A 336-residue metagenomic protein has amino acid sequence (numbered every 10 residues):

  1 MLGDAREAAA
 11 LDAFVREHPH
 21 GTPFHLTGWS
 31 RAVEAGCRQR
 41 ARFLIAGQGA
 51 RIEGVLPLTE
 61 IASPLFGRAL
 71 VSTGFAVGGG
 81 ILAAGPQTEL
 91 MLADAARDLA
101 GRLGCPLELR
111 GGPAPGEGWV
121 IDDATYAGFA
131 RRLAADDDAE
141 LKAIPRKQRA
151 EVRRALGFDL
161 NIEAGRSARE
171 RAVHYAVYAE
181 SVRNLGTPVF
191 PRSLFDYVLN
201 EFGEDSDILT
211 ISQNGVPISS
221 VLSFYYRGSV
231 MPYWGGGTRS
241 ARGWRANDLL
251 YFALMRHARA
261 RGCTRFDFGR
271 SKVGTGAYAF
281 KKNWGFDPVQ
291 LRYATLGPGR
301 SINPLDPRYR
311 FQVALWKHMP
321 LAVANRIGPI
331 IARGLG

Functional and structural regions predicted by a protein language model:
M1-G49, L56-F66, G111-G243: A conserved beta-strand-loop-helix scaffold within acyl/acetyltransferase catalytic domains
Q39-A41, R102-C105, R261-C263: Short, high-confidence coil segments that cap the C-terminus of an alpha-helix and link into the following beta-strand
L44-E53, L65, A76, A84 (+2 more regions): Aromatic (often tryptophan-rich) hydrophobic motifs at membrane interfaces
E60, A114-A139, C263-G336: Active-site/acyl-donor-binding loops of N-acyltransferases
I61-G78: Conserved acyl-donor/pantetheine-binding loop and adjacent beta-alpha core of acyl/acetyltransferases and related
A83-P86, R131-L133: Short beta-strand-to-loop capping motifs
Q87-G128: Non-catalytic accessory segments adjacent to catalytic cores
E108, E163, R265-F268: Short catalytic-loop micro-motif centered on adjacent basic/acidic residues
